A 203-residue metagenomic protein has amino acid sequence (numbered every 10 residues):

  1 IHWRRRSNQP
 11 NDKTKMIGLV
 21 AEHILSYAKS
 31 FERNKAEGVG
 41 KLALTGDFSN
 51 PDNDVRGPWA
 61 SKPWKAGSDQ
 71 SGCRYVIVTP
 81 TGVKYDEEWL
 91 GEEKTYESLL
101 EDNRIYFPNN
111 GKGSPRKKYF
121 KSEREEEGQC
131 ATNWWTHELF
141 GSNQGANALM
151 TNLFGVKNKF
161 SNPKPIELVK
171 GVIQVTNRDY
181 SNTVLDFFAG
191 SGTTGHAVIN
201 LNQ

Functional and structural regions predicted by a protein language model:
I1-T183: Class I S-adenosyl-L-methionine
F188-G192: Class I SAM-dependent methyltransferase "Motif I" SAM/SAH-binding loop
T193-Q203: Conserved SAM-binding loop of SAM-dependent methyltransferases across substrates and taxa, primarily the Class I
